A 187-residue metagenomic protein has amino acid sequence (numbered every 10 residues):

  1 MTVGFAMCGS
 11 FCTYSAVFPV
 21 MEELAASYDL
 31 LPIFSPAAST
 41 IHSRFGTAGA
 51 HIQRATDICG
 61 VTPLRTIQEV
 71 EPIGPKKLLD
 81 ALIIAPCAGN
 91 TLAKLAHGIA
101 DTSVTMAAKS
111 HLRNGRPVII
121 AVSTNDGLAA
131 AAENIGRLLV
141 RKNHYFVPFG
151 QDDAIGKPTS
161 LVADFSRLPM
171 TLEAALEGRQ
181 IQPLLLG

Functional and structural regions predicted by a protein language model:
M1-V118, S123-G187: A cross-family phosphate/adenosyl-ligand binding-site feature
